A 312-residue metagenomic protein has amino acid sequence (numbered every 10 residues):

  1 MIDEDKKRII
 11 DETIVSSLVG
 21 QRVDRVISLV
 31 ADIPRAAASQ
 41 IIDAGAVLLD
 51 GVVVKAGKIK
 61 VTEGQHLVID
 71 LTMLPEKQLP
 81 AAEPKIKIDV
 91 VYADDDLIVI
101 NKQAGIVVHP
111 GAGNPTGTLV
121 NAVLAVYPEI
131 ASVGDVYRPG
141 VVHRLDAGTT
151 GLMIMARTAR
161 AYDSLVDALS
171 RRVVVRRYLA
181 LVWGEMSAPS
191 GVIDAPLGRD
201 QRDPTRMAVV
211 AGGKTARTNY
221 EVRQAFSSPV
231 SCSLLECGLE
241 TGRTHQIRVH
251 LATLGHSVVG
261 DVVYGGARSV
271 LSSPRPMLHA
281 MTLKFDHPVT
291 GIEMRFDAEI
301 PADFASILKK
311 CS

Functional and structural regions predicted by a protein language model:
M1-S312: RNA pseudouridine synthases
